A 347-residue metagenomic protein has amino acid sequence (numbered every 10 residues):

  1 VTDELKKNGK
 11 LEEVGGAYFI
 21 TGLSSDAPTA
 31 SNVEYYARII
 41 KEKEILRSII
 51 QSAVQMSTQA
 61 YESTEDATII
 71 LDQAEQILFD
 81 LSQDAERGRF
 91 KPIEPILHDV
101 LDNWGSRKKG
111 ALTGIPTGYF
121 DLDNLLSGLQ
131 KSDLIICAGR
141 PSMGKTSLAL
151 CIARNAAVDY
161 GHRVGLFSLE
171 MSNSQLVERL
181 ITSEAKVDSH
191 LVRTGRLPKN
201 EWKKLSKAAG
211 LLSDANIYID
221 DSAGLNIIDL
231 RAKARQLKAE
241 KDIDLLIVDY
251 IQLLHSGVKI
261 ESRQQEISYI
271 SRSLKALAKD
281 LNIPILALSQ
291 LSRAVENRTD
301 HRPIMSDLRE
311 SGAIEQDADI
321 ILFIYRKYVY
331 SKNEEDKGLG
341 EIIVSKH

Functional and structural regions predicted by a protein language model:
V1-K108, S132, A138, S142-M143 (+3 more regions): Short, small/acidic-rich helices and loops at N termini and domain boundaries of DNA replication/processing enzymes
T29-A30, S142, M171-S174, T182-S183 (+7 more regions): Conserved nucleotide-binding/hydrolysis micro-motifs of P-loop NTPases
D99-D123: N-terminal pre-Walker A segment at the start of P-loop NTPase domains
A111, S189-K199, I217-G224, H255-S268 (+1 more regions): Flexible beta-alpha connector loops of hexameric P-loop NTPases
N124, C151, N155-D242, S256: Cytosolic-facing regulatory segments adjacent to core modules
T146: Walker A/P-loop
Q265-H347: Phosphate-binding/switch region of NTP-binding enzymes
